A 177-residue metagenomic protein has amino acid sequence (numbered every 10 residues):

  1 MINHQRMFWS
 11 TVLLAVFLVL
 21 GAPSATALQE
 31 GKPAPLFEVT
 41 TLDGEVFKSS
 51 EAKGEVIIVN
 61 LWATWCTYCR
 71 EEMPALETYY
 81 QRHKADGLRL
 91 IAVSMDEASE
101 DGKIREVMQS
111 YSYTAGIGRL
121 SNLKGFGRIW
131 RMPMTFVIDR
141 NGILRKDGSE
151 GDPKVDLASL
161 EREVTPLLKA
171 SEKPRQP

Functional and structural regions predicted by a protein language model:
I2-V12: Bacterial N-terminal signal peptides that target proteins for export
S10-G21: Bacterial N-terminal signal peptides
G31, L36-I57, Y80: A short beta-strand-turn-helix
E55-I57, L61-W65, R131: Short pre-active-site segment immediately N-terminal to redox-active cysteine/selenocysteine motifs in thiol-based
I58-V59, L90, T135: Hydrophobic beta-strand anchors of alpha/beta hydrolase catalytic cores
R70-S110, R119-G125: Structural microenvironment flanking redox-active thiols in thiol-disulfide oxidoreductases
R105-Y113, G118-T165: Thiol/disulfide oxidoreductase modules built on the thioredoxin-like
L168-P177: Non-globular targeting/processing and membrane-anchoring segments
